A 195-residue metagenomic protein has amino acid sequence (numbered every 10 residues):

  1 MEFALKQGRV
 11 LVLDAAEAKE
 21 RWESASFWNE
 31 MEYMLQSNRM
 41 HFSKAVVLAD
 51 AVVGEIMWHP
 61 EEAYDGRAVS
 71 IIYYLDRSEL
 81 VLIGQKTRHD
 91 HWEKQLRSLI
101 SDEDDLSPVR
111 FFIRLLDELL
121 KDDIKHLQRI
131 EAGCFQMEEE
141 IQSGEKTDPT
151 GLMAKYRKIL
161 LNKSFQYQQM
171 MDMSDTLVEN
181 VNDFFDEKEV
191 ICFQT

Functional and structural regions predicted by a protein language model:
M1-L99: Divalent-cation
E61-E62, G66-T195: Extended amphipathic alpha-helical scaffolding segments in membrane-proximal extra-membrane regions of membrane
